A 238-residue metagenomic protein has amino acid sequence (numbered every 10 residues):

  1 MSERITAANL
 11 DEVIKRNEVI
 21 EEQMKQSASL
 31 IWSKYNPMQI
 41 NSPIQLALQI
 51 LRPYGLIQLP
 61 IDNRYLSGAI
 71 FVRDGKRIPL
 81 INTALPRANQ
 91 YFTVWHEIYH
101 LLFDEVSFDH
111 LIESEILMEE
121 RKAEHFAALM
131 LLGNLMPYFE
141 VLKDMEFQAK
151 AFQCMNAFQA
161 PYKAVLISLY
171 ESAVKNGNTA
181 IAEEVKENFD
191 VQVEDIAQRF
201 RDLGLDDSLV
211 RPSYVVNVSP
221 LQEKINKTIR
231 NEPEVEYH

Functional and structural regions predicted by a protein language model:
M1-H238: Active-site hotspot residues in diverse enzymes, especially metal/ion-binding acidic/histidine motifs
